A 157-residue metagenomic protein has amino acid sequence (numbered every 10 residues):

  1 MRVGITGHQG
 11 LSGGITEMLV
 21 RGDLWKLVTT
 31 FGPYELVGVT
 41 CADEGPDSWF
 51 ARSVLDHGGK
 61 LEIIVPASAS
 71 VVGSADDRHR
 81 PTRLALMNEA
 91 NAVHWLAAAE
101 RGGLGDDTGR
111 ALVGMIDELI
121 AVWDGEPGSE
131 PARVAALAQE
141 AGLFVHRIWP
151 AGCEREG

Functional and structural regions predicted by a protein language model:
M1-G157: Acidic/glycine-enriched connector segments
